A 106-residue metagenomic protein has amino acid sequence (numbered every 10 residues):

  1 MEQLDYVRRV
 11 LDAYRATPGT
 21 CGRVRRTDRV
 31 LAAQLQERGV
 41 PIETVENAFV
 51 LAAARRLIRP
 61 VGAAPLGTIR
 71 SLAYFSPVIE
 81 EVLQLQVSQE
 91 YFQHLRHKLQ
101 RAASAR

Functional and structural regions predicted by a protein language model:
M1-R106: Intrinsically disordered, low-complexity, basic-enriched segments
